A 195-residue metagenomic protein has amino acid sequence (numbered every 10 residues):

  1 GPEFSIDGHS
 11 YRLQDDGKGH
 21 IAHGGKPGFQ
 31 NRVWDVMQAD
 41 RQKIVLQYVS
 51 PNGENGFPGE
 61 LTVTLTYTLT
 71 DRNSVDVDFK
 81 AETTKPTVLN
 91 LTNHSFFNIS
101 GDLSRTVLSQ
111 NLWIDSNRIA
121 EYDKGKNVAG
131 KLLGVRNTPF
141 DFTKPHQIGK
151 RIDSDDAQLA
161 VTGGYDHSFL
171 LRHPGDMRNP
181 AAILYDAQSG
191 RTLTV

Functional and structural regions predicted by a protein language model:
G1-T194: An exposed, glycine/acidic-rich loop-and-rim segment of catalytic or binding clefts
